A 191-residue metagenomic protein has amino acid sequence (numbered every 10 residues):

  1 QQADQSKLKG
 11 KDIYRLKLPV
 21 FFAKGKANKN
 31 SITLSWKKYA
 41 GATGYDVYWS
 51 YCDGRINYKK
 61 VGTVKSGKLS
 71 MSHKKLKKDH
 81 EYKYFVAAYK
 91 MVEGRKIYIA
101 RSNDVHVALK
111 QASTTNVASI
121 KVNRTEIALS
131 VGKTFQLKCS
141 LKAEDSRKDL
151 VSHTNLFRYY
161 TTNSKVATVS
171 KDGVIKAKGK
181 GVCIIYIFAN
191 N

Functional and structural regions predicted by a protein language model:
Q1-Q2, H73-G94: Beta-strand-rich modules
A3-G41, K78, R95-A112: Pro/Thr/Ser/Gly-rich low-complexity, intrinsically disordered linker/stalk tracts
G44-Y48, R158-Y160: Beta-strand signatures of extracellular beta-sandwich domains
Y45, Y82-V86, F135: Short beta-strand segments enriched for Tyr within beta-sheet-rich domains, predominantly fibronectin type III
D46-K78, M91: Recognizes extended acidic, P/S/T-rich segments that occur within or adjacent to Ig-like beta-sandwich modules
S50-I56, M91-E93, E144-S146, T161-K165: Change "in extracellular beta-sheet-rich domains … of secreted and cell-surface proteins" to "in beta-sheet-rich domains
G54-T63, Y98, K148-L150, V166-T168: Surface-exposed loop/edge segments in extracytoplasmic proteins
A112-N191: Extracytoplasmic soluble-region selector
